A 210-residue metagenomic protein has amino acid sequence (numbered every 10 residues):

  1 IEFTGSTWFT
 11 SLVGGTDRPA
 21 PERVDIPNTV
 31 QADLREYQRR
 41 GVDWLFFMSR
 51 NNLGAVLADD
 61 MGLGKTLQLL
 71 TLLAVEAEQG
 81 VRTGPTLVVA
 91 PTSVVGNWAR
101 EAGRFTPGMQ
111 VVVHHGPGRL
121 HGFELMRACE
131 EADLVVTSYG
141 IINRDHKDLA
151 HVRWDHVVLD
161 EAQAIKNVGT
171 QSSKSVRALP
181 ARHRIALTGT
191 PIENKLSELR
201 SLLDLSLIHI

Functional and structural regions predicted by a protein language model:
E2-I208: ASCE P-loop NTPase motor core, strongest for the SF2 helicase catalytic module
